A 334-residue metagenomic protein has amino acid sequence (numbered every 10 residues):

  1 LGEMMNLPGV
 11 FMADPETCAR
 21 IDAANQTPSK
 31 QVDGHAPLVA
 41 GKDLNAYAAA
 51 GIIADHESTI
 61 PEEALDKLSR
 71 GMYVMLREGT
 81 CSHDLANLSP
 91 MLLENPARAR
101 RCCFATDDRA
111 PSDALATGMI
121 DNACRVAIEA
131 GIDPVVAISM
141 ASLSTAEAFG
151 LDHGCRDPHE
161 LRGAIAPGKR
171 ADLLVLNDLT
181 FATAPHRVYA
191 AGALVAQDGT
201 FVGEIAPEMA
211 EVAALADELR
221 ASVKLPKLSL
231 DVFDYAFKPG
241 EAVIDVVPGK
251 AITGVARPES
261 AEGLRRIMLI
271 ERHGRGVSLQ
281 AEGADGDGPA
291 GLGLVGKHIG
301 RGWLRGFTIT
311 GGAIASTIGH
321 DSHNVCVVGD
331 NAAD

Functional and structural regions predicted by a protein language model:
G2-G9: Short acidic, glycine-rich surface-loop motifs adjacent to enzyme active sites
E3, T106, L269-E271: Pocket-edge structural micro-motifs
G9-L76, H83-F104, L115-V136, S142-L143 (+2 more regions): Histidine/acidic residue-rich metal-binding segments in metalloenzymes
R77-G79, D178: Short beta->alpha connector loops at strand-helix junctions that form conserved, small/polar/Pro-enriched
R109-A114: A short glycine-threonine-serine/GTX helix/turn-capping micro-motif
L115-G131, V135-D334: Active-site microenvironment of metallo-dependent hydrolases
